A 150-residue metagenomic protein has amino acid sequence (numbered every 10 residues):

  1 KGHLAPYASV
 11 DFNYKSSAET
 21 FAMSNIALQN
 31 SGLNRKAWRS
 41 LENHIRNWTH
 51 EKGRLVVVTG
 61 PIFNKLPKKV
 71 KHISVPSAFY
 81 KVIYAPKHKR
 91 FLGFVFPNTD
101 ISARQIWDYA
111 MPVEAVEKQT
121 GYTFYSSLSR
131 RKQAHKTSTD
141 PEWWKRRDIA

Functional and structural regions predicted by a protein language model:
K1-A150: Domain-level detector of nuclease and nuclease-like folds in predominantly extracellular/periplasmic contexts
